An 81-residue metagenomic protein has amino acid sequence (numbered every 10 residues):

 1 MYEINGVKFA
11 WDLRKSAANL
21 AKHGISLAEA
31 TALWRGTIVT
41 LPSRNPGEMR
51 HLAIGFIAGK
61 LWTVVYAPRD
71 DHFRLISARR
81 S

Functional and structural regions predicted by a protein language model:
M1-S81: Ribonuclease/tRNase effector modules and their secretory precursors
